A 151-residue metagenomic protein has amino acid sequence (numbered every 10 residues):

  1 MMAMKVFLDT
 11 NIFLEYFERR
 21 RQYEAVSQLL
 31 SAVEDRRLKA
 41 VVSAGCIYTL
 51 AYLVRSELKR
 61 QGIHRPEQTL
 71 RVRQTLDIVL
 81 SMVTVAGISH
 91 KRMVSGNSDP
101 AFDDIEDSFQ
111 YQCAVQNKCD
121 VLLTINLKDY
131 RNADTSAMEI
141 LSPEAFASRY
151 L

Functional and structural regions predicted by a protein language model:
M1-K5, Q112-L151: Acidic, PIN/NYN-like endoribonuclease modules and their adjacent C-terminal/linker elements
M1-V42, E57-I63, E67, A147-L151: Short, well-structured N-terminal submotif of metal-dependent ribonuclease cores
S27-S31, R73-L76, Q110-Y111: Short amphipathic alpha-helical segments and helix-helix/interface helices
K39, T84, A137-E139: Conserved beta-strand segments of alpha/beta enzyme cores
L53-I88: Helix-adjacent hinge/juxtasegments
S81-L127: Active-site neighborhoods of divalent-metal-dependent phosphate/nucleic-acid chemistry enzymes
